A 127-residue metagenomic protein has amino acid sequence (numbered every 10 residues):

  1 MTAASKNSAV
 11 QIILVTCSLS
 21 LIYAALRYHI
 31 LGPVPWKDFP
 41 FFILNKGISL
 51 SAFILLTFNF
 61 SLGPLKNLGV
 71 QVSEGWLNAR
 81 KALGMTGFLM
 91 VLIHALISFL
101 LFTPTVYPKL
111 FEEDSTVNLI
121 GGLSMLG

Functional and structural regions predicted by a protein language model:
M1-G127: Membrane-embedded alpha-helical bundles that constitute the cytochrome b-like, heme-associated redox core of multi-pass
